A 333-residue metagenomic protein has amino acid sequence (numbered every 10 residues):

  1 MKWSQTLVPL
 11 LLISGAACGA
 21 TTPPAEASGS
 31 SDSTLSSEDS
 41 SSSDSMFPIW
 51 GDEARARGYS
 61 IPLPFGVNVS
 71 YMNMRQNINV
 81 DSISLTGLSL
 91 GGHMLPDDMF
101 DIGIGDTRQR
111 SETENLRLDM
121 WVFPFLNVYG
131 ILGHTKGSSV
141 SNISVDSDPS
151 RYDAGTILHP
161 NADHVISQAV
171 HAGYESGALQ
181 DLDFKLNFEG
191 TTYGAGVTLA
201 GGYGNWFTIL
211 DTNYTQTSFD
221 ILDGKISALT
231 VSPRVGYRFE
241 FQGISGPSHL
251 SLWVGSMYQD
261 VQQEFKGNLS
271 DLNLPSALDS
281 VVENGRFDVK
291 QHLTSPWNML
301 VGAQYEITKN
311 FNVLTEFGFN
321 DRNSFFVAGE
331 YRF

Functional and structural regions predicted by a protein language model:
A20-R110, D119: Short glycine/proline- and aromatic-enriched beta-strand/turn motifs that initiate or cap beta-hairpins
P23, R55-P64, M120-F125, G201-T208 (+2 more regions): Short loop/turn motifs that connect adjacent beta-strands in outer-membrane beta-barrel proteins
A54, M99-I104, A178-K185, S218-D223 (+2 more regions): Extracellular loop and loop/strand-boundary signature of outer-membrane beta-barrel proteins
G58, V69, L116-P124, G130 (+5 more regions): Residues on the lipid-exposed face of transmembrane beta-strands in outer-membrane beta-barrel proteins
L63, R110-E114, N187-Y193, K225-V231 (+2 more regions): Residues that define the transmembrane beta-barrel architecture of outer-membrane proteins
F65-S70, P124, V128-G130, W206-L210 (+4 more regions): Transmembrane beta-strands of outer-membrane beta-barrel proteins
Y71-N77, L132-S138, G201-N205, T212-S218 (+4 more regions): Transmembrane beta-strands of outer-membrane beta-barrel pores
S251-F333: Outer membrane beta-barrel transmembrane domains
